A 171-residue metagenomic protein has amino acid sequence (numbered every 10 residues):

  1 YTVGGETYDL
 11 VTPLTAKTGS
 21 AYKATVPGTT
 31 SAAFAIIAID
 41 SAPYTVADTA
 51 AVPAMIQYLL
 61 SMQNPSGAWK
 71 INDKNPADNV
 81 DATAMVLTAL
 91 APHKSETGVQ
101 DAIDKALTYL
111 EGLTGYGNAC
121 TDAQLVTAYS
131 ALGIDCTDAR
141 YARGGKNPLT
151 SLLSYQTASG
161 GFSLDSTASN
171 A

Functional and structural regions predicted by a protein language model:
Y1-E6, Y22-P53, P65-A102, G115-Y141 (+1 more regions): An alpha-helical repeat/solenoid feature that recognizes helix-turn-helix modules
T2-V3, L10-A16: Short, low-hydrophobicity acidic/polar segments
E6-D9, L149: Acidic-glycine-rich active-site phosphate/pyrophosphate-binding loop
P13, K17, A38-A42, M62: Mid-sequence acidic-hydrophobic segments that form the walls of catalytic/ligand-binding cavities or oligomerization
K17, L59-S66, L113, L132 (+2 more regions): A short secondary-structure junction motif
L59, N147, L152-G160, L164-S166: A composition-driven surface/loop motif
